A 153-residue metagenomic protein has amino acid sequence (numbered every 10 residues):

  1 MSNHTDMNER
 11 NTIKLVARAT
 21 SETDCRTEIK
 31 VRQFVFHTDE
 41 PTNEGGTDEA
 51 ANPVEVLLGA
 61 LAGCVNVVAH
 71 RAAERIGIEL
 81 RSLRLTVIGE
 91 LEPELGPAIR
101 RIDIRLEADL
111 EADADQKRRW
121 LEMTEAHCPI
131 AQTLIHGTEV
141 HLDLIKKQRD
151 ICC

Functional and structural regions predicted by a protein language model:
M1-G59, A69-C153: Extended beta-strand/beta-hairpin segments
C64: Alpha-helical metal-binding/catalytic segments enriched in His/Glu/Asp
